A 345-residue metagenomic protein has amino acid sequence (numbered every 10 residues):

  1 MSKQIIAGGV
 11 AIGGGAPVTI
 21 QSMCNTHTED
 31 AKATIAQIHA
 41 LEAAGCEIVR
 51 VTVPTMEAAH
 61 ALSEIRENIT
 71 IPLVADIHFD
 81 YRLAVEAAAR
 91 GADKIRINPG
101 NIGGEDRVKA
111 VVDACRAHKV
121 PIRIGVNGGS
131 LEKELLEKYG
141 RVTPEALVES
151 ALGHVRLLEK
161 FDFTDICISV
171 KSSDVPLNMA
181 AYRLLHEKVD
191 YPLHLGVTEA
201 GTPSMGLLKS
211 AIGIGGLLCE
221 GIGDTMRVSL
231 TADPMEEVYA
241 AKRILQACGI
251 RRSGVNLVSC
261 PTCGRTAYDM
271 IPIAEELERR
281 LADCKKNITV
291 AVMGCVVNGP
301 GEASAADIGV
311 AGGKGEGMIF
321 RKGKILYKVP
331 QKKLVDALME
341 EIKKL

Functional and structural regions predicted by a protein language model:
M1-M23, R116, R279: N-terminal amphipathic alpha-helix/helix-capping segment at the start of soluble metabolic enzymes
G15-A33, T52-P54, I71-F79, L135-V148 (+1 more regions): Active-site mouth loops of central-metabolism enzymes
V18-C24, V49-V51, L73-I77, I95-I97 (+6 more regions): Hydrophobic faces of well-ordered beta-strands that scaffold small-molecule active sites in alpha/beta enzyme cores
N25, D30-A31, E42-R66, R96-G104 (+1 more regions): Glycine-rich, proline-tolerant flexible connector loops at the mouths of alpha/beta enzymes
M56-I77, A110-I122, Y182-L193, L277-R279: Alpha-helix-loop-beta-strand connector modules within alpha/beta enzyme cores
N68-I71, A88-I95, R116-K119, H186-P192 (+3 more regions): Glycine-enriched alpha-helix->loop->beta-strand junction motifs that scaffold or abut catalytic
R82-R123: Hydrophobic or amphipathic alpha-helical targeting/insertion segments
N127, L135-A282: Catalytic alpha/beta core domains of metabolic enzymes, predominantly
